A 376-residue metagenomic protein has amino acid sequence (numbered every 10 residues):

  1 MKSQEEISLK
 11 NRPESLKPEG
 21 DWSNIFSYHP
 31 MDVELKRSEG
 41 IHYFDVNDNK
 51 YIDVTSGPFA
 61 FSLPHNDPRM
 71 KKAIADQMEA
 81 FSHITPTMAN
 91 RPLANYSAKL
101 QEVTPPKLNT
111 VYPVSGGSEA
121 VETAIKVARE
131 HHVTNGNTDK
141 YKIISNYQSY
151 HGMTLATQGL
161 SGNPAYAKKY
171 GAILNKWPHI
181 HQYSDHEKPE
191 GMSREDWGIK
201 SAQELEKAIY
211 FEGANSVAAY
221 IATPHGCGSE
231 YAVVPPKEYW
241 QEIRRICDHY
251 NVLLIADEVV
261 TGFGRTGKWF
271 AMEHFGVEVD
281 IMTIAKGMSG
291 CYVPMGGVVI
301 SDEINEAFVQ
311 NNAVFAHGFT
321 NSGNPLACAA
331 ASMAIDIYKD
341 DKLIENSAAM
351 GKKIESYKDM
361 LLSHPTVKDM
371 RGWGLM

Functional and structural regions predicted by a protein language model:
K2-M376: Conserved N-terminal phosphate-binding loop of PLP-dependent enzymes in the Aspartate aminotransferase
